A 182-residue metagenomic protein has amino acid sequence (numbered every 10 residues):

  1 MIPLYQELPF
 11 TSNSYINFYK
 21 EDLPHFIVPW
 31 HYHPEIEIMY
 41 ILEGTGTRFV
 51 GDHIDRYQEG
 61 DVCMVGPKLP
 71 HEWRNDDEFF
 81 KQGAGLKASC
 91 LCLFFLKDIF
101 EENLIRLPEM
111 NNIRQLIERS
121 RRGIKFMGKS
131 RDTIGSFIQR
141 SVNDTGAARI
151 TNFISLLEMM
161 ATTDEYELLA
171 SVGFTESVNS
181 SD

Functional and structural regions predicted by a protein language model:
M1-C63, L69, D76: Generic protein-terminus/edge-of-domain signal
P3-Y5, L23-I27, R119-R121, L169-F174: Residue-level signal for pocket-adjacent positions within structured domains
Q6-F10, L69-F137, T162-E165: A hydrophobic/aromatic-rich effector-binding and dimerization subdomain of bacterial HTH-type transcriptional regulators
N13-I16, A88-C90, T151: Sequence-level motif detector for i,i+2 pairs with an aromatic at +2
W30, D55, G85, I105 (+2 more regions): Short, surface-exposed helix-loop/turn micro-motifs enriched in polar/charged residues
Y32-E35, L107, S180-D182: Short, solvent-exposed loop/helix junctions and linker helices that flank or host conserved functional motifs
I124-G128, V142-D182: Short, Lys/Arg-enriched, Trp-marked, Pro/Gly-tolerant hinge/linker segments that flank
